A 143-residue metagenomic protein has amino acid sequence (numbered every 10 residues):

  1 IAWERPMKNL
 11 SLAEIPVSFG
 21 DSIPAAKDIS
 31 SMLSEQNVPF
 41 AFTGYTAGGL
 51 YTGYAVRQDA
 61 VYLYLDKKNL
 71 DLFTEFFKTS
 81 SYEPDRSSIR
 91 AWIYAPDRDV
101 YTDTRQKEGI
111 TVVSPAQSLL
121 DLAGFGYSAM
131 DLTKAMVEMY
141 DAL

Functional and structural regions predicted by a protein language model:
I1-A2: Loop-centered beta-sheet repeat module
K8-D97: Short gly/ser-rich loop at a beta-strand->alpha-helix junction or flexible surface loop bordering the NTP-binding
K67-L143: Hydrophobic alpha-helical interaction segments
